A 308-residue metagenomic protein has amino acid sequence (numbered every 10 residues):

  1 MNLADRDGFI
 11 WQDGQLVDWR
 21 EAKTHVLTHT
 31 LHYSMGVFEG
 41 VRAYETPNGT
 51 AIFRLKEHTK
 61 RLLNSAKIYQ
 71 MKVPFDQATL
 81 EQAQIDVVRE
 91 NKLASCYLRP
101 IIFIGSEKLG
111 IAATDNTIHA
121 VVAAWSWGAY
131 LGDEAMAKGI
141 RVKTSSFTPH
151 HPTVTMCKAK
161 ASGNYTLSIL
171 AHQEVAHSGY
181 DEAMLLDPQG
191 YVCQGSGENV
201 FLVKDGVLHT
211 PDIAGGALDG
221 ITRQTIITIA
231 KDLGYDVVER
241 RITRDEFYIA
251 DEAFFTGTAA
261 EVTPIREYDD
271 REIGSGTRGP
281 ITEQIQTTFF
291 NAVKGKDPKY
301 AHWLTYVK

Functional and structural regions predicted by a protein language model:
M1-F75, T79-D86, L109-K308: Helix-start/capping segments and mature chain N-termini
R89-C96, Y235: Short secondary-structure junctions
F103-K108: Short, internal active-site loops enriched in acidic
